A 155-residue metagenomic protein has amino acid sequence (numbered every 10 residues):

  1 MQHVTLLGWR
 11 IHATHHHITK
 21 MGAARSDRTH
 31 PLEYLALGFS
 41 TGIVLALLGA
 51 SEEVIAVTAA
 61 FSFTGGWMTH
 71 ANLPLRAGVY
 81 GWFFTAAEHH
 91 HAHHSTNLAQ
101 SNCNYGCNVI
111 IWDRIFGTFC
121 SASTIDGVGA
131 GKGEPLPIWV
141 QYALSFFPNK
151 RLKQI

Functional and structural regions predicted by a protein language model:
M1-Q2, A56, Y80: Membrane-embedded alpha-helical segments that form the functional core of polytopic membrane enzymes, especially those
M1-T19: Intramembrane catalytic core of multi-pass membrane enzymes that act on lipidic substrates
H3, E33-A36: Hydrophobic side chains within alpha-helical segments
T14-H30, T41, A46-G49, G65-I155: Cytosolic/stromal cytosol-facing helical appendages immediately following the last transmembrane segment
L35, I55-V57: Hydrophobic alpha-helical transmembrane segments
T58-G66: Alpha-helical transmembrane segments of multi-pass membrane proteins
